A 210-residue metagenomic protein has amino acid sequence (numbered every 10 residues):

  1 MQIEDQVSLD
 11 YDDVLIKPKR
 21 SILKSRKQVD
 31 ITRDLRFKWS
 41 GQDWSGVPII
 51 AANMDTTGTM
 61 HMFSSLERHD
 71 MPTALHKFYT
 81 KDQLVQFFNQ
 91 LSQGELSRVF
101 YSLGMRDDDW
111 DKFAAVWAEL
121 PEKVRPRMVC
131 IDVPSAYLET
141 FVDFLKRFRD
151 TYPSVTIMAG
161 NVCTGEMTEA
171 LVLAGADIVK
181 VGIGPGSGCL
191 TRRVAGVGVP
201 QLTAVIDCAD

Functional and structural regions predicted by a protein language model:
M1-D210: Active-site entrance/lid segments in N-terminal catalytic domains of soluble metabolic enzymes
